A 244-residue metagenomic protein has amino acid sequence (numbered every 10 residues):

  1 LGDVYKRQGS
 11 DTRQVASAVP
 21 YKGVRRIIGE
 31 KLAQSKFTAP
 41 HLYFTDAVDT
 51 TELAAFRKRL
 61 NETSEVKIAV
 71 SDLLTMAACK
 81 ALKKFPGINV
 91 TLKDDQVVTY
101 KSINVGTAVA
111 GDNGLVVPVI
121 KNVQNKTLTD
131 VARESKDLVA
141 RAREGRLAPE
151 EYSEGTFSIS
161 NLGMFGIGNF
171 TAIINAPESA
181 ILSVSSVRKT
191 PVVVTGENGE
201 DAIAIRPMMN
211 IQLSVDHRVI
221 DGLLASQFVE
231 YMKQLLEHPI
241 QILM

Functional and structural regions predicted by a protein language model:
L1-Y5: Short, small-residue-biased leader/transition segments that mark boundaries at the very start of proteins
K6-M244: C-terminal catalytic/motor cores of large multi-domain enzyme assemblies
